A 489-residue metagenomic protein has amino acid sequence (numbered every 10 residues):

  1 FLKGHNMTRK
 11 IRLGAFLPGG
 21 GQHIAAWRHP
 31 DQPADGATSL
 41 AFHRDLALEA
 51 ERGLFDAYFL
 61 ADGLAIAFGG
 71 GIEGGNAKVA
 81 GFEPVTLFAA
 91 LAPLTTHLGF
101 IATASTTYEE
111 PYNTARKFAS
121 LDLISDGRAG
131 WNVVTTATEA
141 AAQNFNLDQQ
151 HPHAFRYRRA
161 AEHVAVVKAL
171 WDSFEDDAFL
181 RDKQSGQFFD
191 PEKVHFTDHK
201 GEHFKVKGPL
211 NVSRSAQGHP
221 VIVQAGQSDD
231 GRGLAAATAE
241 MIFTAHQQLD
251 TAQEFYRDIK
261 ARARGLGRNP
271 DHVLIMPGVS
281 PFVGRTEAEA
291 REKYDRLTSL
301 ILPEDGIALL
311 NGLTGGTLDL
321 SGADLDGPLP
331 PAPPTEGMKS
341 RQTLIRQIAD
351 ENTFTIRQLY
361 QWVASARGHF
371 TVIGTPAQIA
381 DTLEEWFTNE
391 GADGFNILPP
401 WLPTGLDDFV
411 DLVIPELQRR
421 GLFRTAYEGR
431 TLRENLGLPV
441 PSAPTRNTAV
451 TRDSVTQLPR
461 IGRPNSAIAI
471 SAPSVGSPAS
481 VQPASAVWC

Functional and structural regions predicted by a protein language model:
K3-Q22, H153-Q217, D250-R257, A261-E385 (+2 more regions): An alpha-helical appendage that flanks or caps ligand/catalytic pockets
G4-L94, Q217-P220, A332, Q347 (+3 more regions): N-terminal beta1-alpha1-beta2 module of alpha/beta enzyme domains
T8, E51-R52, A89-T96, D122-R128 (+3 more regions): Acidic (Asp/Glu)-rich catalytic clusters
I11-A15, Y58-L60, L98-A104, G127-V133 (+4 more regions): Hydrophobic faces of well-ordered beta-strands that scaffold small-molecule active sites in alpha/beta enzyme cores
L13, A50, L54, L91 (+9 more regions): Conserved, mostly hydrophobic/aromatic
G14, P18-G20, H29-A41, F88-F100 (+1 more regions): Hydrophobic, small-residue-rich alpha-helical packing segments that form membrane-like cores
A37-A50, Q224-A235, T375-T388: Short, acidic/polar
R460-A467, S471-S485: Low-acidity, Ser/Thr- and Arg-rich intrinsically disordered low-complexity segments
